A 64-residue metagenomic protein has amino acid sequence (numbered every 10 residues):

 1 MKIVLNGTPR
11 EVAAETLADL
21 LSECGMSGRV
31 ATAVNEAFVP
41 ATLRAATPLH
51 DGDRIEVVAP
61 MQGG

Functional and structural regions predicted by a protein language model:
M1-G63: Ubiquitin-like/PB1-type beta-grasp interaction modules and other compact soluble beta-rich domains
